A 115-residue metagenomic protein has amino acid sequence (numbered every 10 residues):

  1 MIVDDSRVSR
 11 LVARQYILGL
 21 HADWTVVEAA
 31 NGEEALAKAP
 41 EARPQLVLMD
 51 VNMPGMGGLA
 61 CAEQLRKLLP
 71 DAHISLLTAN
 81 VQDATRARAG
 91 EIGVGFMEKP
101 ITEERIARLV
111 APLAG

Functional and structural regions predicted by a protein language model:
V3-D4, A29, V47: Conserved sequence signature across two-component system core domains
R7-V27: Two-component/phosphorelay signaling modules centered on CheY-like receiver
H21, P40-A42, L65-D71, I92: Conserved phosphotransfer cores of two-component systems
N31-E34, G57-A60: Acidic catalytic/metal-coordinating carboxylates
A42-L48: Active-site beta3 strand of CheY-like receiver
D50, T78: Active-site residues of response regulator receiver
M53: Receiver (REC) domain active-site loop signature in two-component systems and cognate sites in sensor histidine kinases
A60, V81-M97, E104, R108: Alpha4 helix (beta4-alpha4-beta5 surface) of REC/receiver domains from two-component response regulators
